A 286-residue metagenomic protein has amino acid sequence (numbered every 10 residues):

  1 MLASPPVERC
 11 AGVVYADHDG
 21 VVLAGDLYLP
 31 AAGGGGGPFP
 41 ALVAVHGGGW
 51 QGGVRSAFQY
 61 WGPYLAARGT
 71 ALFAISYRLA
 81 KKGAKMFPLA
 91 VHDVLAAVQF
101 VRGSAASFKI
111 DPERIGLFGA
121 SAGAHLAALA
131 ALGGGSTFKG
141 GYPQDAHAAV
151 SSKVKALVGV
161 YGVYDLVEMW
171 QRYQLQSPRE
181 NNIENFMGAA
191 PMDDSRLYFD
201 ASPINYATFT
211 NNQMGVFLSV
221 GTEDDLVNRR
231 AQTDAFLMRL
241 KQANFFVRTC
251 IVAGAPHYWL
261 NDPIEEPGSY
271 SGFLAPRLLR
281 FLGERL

Functional and structural regions predicted by a protein language model:
M1-G36: N-terminal cap/lid segment of alpha/beta-hydrolase-fold proteins
L2, L132, G140, Q144 (+1 more regions): Mobile cap/lid helix-loop segments that gate and shape the active-site cleft of serine hydrolases
D26, F217-S219, N228-L286: C-terminal catalytic histidine-bearing segment of alpha/beta-hydrolase fold enzymes
G33-F39, V45-K85, T137-F138, D225-N228: Short substrate-entry loop that stabilizes the transition state in hydrolases
F39, V45, V160, V252-A255: Alpha/beta-hydrolase
V45-G47, V101, V220-G221: The conserved beta1-alpha1 loop
V54-W61, F73-P112, I264-S271: Catalytic nucleophile-loop/oxyanion-hole region of alpha/beta-hydrolase and closely related hydrolase-like folds
A96-Y173: Primarily recognizes the serine-hydrolase "nucleophile elbow" in alpha/beta-hydrolase and SGNH/GDSL folds
